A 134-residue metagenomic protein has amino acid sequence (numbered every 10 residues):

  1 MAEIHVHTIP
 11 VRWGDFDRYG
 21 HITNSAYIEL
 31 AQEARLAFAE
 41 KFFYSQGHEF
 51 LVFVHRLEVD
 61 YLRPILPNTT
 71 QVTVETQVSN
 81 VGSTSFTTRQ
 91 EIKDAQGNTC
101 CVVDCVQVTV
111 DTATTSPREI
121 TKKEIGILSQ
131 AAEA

Functional and structural regions predicted by a protein language model:
M1-T73, S79-A134: Terminal targeting signals and extreme-terminal segments of soluble enzymes
